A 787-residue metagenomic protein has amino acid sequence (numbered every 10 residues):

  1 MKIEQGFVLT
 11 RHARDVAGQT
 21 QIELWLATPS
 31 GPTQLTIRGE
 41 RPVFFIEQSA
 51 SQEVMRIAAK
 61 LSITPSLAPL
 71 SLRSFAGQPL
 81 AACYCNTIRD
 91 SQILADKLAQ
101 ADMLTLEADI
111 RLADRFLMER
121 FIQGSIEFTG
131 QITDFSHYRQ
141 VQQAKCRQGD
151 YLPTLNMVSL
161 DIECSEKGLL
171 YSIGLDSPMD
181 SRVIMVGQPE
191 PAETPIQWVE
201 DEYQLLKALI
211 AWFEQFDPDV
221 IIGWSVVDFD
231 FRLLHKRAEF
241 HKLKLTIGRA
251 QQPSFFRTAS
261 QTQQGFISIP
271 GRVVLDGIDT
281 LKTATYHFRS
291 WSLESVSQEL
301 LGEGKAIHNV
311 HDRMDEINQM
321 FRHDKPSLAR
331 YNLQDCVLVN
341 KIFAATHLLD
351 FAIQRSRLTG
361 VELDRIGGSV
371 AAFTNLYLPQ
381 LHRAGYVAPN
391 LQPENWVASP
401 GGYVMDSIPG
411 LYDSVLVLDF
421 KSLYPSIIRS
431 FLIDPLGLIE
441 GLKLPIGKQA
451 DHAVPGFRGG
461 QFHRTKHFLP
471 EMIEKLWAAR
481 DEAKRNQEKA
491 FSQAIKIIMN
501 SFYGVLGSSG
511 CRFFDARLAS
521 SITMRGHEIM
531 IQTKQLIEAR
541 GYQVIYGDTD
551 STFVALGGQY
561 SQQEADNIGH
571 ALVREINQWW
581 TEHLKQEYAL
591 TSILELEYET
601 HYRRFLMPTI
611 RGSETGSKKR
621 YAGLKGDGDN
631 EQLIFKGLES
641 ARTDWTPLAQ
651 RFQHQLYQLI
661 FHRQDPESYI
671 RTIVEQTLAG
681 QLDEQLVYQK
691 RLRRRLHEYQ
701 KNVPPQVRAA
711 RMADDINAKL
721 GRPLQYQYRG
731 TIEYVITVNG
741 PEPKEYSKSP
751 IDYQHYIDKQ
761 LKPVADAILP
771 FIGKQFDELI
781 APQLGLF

Functional and structural regions predicted by a protein language model:
M1-I278, T283-P389, V397-L416, F420-L476 (+7 more regions): The two-metal-ion catalytic cores of nucleic-acid processing enzymes
D15-T28, P32-Q34, F343, L349 (+7 more regions): DNA-dependent DNA polymerase catalytic subunits
A81-C83, D276, S509, F513 (+1 more regions): Short, hydrophobic beta-strand segments
S181-T194, V505-S520, M524: Gly-rich Lys/Arg/Thr-decorated short loops/hinges at beta-loop-alpha junctions or inter-strand turns that position
P195-E202, A519, T523, Q562-D566: Flexible, glycine- and charge-enriched loops at secondary-structure boundaries
I307-D312, G504-S508, Q543-F553: Core alpha/beta catalytic barrel or barrel-like domain that forms the active/cofactor pocket in diverse metabolic
A479-E482: Catalytic P-loop NTP-binding/switch module of NTPases
